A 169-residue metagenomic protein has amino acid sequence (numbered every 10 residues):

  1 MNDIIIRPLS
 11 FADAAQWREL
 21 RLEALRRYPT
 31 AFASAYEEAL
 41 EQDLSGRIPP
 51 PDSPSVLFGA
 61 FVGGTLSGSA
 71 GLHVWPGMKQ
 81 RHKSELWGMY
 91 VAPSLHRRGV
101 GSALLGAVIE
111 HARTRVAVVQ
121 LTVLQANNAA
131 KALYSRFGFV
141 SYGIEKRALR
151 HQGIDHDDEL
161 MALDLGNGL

Functional and structural regions predicted by a protein language model:
N2, G68, H82, A117 (+1 more regions): Residue-level signal for beta-strand positions within conserved beta-sheet cores that form or flank
N2-D3, D155-L169: Terminal substrate-recognition subdomain of acyl/acetyltransferases
I4, S55-V56, V116-A117: A structural micro-motif
P8-S94, L105-A107, H111, R147 (+1 more regions): Acetyl-CoA-dependent GNAT
K79, G88, A92-G106, L124-A132 (+1 more regions): Conserved glycine-rich acetyl-CoA-binding loop
A112-T122: Conserved GNAT acetyl-CoA-binding A-motif
R113, A129-A130, H151-Q152: Short secondary-structure boundary/hinge segments and terminal tails
Q120-L124, S135, V140-D157: Conserved catalytic-core motifs of GNAT/GCN5-like acyltransferases
